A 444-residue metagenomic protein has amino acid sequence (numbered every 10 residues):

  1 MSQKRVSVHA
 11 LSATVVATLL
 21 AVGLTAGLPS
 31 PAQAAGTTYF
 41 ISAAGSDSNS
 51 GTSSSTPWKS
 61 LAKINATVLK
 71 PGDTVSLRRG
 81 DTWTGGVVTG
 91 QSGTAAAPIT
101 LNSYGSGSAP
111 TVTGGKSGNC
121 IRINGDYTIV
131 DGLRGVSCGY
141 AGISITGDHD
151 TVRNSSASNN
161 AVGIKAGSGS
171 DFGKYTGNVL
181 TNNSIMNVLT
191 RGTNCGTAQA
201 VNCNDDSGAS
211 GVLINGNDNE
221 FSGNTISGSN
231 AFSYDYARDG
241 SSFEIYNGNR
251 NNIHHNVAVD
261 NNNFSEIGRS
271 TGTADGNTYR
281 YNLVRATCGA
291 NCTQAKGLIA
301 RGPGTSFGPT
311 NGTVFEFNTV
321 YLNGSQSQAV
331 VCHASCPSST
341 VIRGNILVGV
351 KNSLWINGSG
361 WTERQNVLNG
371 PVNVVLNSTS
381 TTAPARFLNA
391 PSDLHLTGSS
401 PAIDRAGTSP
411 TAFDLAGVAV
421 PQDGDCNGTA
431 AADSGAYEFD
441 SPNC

Functional and structural regions predicted by a protein language model:
S2-A34: Secretory targeting and sorting signals
A43, P57-W58, T74-T82, G90-A141 (+2 more regions): Right-handed parallel beta-helix/beta-spiral solenoid domain characteristic of secreted/periplasmic
A43-R78, T82-T84, A416, D433: Acidic Gly/Asp/Thr-rich repetitive segments characteristic of extracellular carbohydrate-active and adhesion proteins
G85-G86, Y104, G115, V136-G139 (+15 more regions): Surface-exposed loop/turn segments connecting beta-strands in extracellular beta-rich domains
G85-G90, A96, N252-A258, T271 (+1 more regions): Predominantly extracellular beta-rich ligand-binding scaffolds that present long acidic/polar faces for carbohydrate
V88-T89, G114-I121, S137-S144, N159-S170 (+5 more regions): Extracellular beta-strand/beta-solenoid scaffold signature
L376-S441: C-terminal accessory segments
